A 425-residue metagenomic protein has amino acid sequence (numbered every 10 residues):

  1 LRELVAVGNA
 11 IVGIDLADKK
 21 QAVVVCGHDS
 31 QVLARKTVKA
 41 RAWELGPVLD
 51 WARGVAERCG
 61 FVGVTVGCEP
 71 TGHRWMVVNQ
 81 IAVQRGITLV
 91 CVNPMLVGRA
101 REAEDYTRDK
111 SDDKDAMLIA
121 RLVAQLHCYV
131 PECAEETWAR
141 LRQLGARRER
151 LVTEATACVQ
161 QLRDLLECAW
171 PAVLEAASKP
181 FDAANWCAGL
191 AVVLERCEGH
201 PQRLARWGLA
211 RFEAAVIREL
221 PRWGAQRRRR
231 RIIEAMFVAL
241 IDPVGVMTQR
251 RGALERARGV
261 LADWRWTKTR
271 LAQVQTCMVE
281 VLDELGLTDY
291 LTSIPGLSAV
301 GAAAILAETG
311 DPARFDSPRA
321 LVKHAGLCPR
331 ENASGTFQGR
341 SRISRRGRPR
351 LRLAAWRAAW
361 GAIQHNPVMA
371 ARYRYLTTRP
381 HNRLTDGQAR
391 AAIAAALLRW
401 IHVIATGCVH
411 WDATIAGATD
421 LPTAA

Functional and structural regions predicted by a protein language model:
L1-A425: A detector of single, family-specific signature residues that are central to catalytic or substrate-handling motifs
